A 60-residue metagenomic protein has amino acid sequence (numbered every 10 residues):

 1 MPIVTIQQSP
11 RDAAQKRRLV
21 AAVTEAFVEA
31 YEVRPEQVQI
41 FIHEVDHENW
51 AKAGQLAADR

Functional and structural regions predicted by a protein language model:
M1-R60: A domain-level signal for the structural core that forms small-molecule/cofactor-binding pockets and catalytic centers
